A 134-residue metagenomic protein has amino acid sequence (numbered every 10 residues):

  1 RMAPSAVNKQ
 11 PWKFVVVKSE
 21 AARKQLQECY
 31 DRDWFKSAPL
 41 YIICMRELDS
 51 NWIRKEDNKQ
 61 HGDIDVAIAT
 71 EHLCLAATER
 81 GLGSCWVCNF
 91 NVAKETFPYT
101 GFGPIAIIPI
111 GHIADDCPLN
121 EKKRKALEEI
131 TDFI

Functional and structural regions predicted by a protein language model:
R1-L40, R46, I134: N-terminal amphipathic, basic helical "cap/leader" segment at the start of enzyme domains
A6, T78-E79, T100-G101: Arginine/glycine-rich "motif VI" loop of SF2 helicases in the C-terminal RecA-like domain
E20, L48-D49, F90-A93, A114: Acidic, glycine-rich active-site loops and adjacent beta-strand->loop/helix elements that engage anionic groups
R23-Q25, D49-Q60: Glycine/charged-rich beta-loop-alpha catalytic/anionic-binding loops adjacent to active sites
D31-D33, N58-Q60, R124-K125: Short, solvent-exposed amphipathic alpha-helical segments in soluble enzyme and RNA/protein-processing domains
F35-K36, K94-I113: Short, conserved aromatic-histidine micro-motifs
I42, D57-F97, I108: Small-aliphatic-rich amphipathic alpha-helix that forms the alpha element of a beta-alpha
I105-I134: C-terminal helix-cap and adjacent tail motif
